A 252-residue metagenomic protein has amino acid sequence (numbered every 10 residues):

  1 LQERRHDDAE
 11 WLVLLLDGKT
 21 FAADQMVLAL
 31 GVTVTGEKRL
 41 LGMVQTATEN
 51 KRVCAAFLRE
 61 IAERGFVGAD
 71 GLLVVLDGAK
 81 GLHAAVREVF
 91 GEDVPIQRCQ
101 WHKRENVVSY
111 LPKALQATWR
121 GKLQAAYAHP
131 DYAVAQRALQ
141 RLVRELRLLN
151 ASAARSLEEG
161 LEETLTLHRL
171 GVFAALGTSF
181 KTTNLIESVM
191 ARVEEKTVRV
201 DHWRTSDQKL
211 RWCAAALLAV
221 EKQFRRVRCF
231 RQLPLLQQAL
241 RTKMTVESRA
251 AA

Functional and structural regions predicted by a protein language model:
L1-L76, K80, A84-E92, G160 (+1 more regions): RNase H-like nuclease fold core
F21, T46-N50, V74, I96-C99 (+4 more regions): A generic short alpha-helical patch detector that favors 3-5-residue windows in or near N-terminal regions
A23-D24, H83-A84, S109, L165-T166 (+1 more regions): Short helix/loop capping segments that flank catalytic or ligand/cofactor-binding pockets
V34, Q45-C54, R59-G65, F90 (+6 more regions): A detector of single, family-specific signature residues that are central to catalytic or substrate-handling motifs
R39-M43, F66-D70, R104, R120-Y127 (+1 more regions): Short acidic, glycine/Ser/Thr-rich loop/turn "cap" segments at secondary-structure junctions
L72-K80, A85-Q124: Conserved beta-strand -> loop -> alpha-helix junction used to position metal-binding or nucleic-acid-contacting
A125-A252: Acidic/histidine-rich catalytic cores and adjacent linkers of DNA breakage/strand-transfer/modification proteins
